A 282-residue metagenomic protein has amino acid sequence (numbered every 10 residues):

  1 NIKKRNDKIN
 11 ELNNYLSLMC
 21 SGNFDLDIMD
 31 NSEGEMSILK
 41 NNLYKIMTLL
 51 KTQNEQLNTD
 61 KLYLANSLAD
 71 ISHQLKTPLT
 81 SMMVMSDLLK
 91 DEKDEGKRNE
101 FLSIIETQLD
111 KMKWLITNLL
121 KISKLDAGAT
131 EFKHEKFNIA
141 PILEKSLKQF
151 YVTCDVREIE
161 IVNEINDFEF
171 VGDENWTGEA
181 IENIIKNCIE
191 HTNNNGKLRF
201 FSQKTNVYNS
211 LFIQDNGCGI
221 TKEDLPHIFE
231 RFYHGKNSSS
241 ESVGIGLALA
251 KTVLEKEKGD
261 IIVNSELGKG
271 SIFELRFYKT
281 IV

Functional and structural regions predicted by a protein language model:
T107-M112: Short alpha-helical segment of the dimerization/phosphotransfer core of two-component systems
A127-F132, I165, E169-G172: Conserved micro-motifs of the catalytic ATP-binding
K133-K148: A conserved beta-strand-to-alpha-helix junction within the catalytic ATP-binding
N187-I189: Short helix-loop "hinge" at the ATP-lid/N-box region of the Bergerat-fold HATPase_c
D215: Acidic ATP/Mg2+-coordinating residue in the GHKL
I220-Y233: Short conserved segment of the HATPase_c
